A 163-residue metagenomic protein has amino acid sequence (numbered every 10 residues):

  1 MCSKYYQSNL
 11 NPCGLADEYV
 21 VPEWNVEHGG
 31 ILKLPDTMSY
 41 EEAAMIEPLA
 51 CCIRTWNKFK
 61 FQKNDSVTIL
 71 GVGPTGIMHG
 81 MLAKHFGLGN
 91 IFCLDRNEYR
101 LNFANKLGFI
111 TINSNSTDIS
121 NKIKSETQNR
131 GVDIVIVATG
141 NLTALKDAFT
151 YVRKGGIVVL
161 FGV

Functional and structural regions predicted by a protein language model:
M1-I31: Glycine-rich phosphate/adenylate-binding loop and adjacent beta-alpha elements of nucleotide- or dinucleotide-binding
N9-L10, L34, L82, E126: A general structural signal for stabilizing positions within well-ordered secondary structure
L15, H28, Q62-D65, G87-G89 (+2 more regions): Short coil/turn connectors at secondary-structure junctions
W24, R96, G140: Flexible loop residues that form catalytic and substrate-binding hotspots at small-molecule/glycan-binding clefts
E27, G76, L142-T143: Glycine-rich nucleotide phosphate-binding loop and flanking beta-alpha elements of Rossmann-like dinucleotide-binding
G30-Y40, E126, R130: Glycine/charged-rich beta-loop-alpha catalytic/anionic-binding loops adjacent to active sites
D36-T117: Mid-domain Rossmann-like dinucleotide-binding core that forms the NAD(H)/NADP(H) cofactor-binding site
F59-K60, F86, N102, L107-V163: Glycine-rich cofactor phosphate-binding loops and adjacent beta1-alpha1 units of small-molecule cofactor enzyme domains
